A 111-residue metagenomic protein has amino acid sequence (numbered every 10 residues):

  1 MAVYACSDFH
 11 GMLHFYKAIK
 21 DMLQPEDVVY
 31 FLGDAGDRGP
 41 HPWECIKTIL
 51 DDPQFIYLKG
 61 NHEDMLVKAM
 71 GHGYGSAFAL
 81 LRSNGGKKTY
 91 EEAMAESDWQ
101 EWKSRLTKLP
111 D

Functional and structural regions predicted by a protein language model:
M1-T48, D52: N-terminal active-site segment of His-dependent metallophosphoesterases
P42-D111: Active-site neighborhood of divalent metal-dependent phosphoester bond hydrolases
